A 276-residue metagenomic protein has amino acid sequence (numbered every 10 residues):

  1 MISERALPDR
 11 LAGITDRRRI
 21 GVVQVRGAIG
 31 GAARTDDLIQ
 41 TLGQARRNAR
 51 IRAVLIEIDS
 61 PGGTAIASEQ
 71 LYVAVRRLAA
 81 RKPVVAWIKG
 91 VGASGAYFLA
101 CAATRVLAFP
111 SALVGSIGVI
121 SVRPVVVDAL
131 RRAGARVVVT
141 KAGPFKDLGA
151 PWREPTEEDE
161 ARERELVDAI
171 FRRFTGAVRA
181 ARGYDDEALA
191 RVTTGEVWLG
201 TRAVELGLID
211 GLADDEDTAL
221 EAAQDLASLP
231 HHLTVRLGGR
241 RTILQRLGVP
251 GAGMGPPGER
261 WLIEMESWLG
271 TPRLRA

Functional and structural regions predicted by a protein language model:
M1-A86, G90-G95, C101-F109, I120-A276: N-terminal organellar transit peptides
V114-I117: Flexible, glycine/proline-enriched loop segments at strand-loop-helix junctions that form or flank small-ligand binding
